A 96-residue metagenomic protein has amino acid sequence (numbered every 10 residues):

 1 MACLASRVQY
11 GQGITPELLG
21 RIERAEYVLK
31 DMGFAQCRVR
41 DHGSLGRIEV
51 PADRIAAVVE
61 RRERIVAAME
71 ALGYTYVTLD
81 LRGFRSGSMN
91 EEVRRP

Functional and structural regions predicted by a protein language model:
M1-P96: Nucleotide-activated chemistry modules centered on ATP-dependent adenylation/adenylyltransferase
